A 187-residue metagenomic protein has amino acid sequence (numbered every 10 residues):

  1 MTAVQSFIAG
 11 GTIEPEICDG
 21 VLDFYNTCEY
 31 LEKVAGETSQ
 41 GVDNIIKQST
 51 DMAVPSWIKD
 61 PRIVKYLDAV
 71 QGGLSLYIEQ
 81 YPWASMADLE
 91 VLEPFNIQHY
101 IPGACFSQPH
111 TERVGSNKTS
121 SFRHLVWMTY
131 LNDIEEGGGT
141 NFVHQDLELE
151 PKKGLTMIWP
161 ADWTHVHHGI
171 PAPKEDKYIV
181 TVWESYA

Functional and structural regions predicted by a protein language model:
M1-T156, T164-A187: Fe(II)/2-oxoglutarate oxygenase catalytic core
